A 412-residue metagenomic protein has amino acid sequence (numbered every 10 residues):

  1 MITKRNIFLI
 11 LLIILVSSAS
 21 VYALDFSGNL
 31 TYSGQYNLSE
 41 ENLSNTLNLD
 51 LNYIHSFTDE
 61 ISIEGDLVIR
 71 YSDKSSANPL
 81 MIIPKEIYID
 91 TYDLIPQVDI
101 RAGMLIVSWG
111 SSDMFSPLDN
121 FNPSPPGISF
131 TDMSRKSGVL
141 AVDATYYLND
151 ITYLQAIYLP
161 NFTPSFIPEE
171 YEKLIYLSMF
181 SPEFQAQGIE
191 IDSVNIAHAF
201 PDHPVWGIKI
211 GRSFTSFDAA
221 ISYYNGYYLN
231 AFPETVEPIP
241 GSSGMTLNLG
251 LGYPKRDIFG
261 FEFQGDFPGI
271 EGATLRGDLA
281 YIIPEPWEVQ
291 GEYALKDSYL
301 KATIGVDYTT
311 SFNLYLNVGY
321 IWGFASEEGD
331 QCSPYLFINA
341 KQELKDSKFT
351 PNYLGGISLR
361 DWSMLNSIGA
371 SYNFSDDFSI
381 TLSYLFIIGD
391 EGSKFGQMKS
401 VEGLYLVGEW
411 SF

Functional and structural regions predicted by a protein language model:
L24-F26, D59-E64, Q97-I100, I151-L154 (+5 more regions): Repeated loop/turn-to-beta-strand initiation elements of outer-membrane beta-barrel proteins
G28-L38, S62-D73, K85, I100 (+7 more regions): Transmembrane beta-strand segments that form the barrel wall of outer-membrane beta-barrel proteins
G34-E40, Y71-S75, S108-S112, F162-P168 (+7 more regions): Gram-negative outer-membrane beta-barrel proteins
E41-L47, L80-K85, K136-L140, D202-W206 (+5 more regions): Residues that define the transmembrane beta-barrel architecture of outer-membrane proteins
I54-F166, E170-L174, R212-T215, G389: Outer membrane beta-barrel
H55-D59, D93-I95, L148-D150, S213-S216 (+8 more regions): Outer-membrane beta-barrel strand-turn architecture
Y224-G226, Q264-I357: Detector for outer-membrane/organellar transmembrane beta-barrel domains, recognizing the amphipathic beta-strand
A340, M398-F412: Outer-membrane beta-barrel "beta-signal"
